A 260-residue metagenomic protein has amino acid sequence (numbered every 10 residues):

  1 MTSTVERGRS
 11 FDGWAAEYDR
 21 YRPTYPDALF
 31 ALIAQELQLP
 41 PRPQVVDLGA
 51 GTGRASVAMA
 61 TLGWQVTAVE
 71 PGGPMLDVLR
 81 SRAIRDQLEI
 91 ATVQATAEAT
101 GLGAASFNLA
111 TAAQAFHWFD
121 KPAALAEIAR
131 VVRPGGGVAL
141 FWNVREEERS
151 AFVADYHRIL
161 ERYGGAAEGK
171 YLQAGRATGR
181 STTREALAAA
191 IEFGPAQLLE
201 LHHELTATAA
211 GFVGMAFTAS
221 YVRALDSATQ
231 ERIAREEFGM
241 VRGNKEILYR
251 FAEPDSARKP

Functional and structural regions predicted by a protein language model:
M1-P41: Conserved class I S-adenosyl-L-methionine
R42-P43, A105: Nucleotide donor/acceptor-binding cores
Q44-V46, T52-A99: Class I SAM-dependent methyltransferase SAM/SAH-binding core
T52, T178-P260: Conserved Class I S-adenosyl-L-methionine
A99-L109: A short acidic, Gly/Pro-enriched loop at the edge of an enzyme's catalytic core that lines a small-molecule cofactor
Q114: Short catalytic micro-motifs in class I SAM-dependent methyltransferases
F119-E127: A short, conserved alpha-helix within the catalytic core of class I
R130-H203: Conserved catalytic/acceptor-binding region of the Class I
